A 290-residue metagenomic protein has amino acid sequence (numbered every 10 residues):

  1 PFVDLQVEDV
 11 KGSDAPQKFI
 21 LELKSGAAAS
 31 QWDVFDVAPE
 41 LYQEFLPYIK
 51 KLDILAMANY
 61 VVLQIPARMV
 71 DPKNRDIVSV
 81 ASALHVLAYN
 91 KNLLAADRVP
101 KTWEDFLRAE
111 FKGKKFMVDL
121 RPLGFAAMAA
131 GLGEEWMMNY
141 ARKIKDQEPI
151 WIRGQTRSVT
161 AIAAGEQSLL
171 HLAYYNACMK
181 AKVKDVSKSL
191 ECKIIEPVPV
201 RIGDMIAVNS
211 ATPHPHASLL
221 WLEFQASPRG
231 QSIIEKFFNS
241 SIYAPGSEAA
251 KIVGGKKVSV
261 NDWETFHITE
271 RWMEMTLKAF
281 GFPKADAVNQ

Functional and structural regions predicted by a protein language model:
P1-E40: Early extracytoplasmic/lumenal segment of secretory-pathway proteins
F2, K24-V34, F111-K114, A164-L172: Alpha-to-beta junction loops
K24-V37, Y48-L87, K114: A structural signal for short loop-to-beta-strand junctions that line the ligand-binding cleft of periplasmic/secreted
L41, K114-I194: Ligand-binding pocket segment of bilobal, Venus flytrap-like solute-binding proteins
K51-V61, I77-V78, K182-V183, S187-V200 (+1 more regions): Short beta-strand->loop
A88-L93, A130-G131, I202-A217, I233: A bilobed periplasmic-binding-protein/Venus flytrap-type ligand-binding module shared by bacterial periplasmic
F111-L120, F224-E248: Periplasmic-binding protein-like
E248-Q290: Extracellular/periplasmic bilobal clamshell ligand-binding domains
